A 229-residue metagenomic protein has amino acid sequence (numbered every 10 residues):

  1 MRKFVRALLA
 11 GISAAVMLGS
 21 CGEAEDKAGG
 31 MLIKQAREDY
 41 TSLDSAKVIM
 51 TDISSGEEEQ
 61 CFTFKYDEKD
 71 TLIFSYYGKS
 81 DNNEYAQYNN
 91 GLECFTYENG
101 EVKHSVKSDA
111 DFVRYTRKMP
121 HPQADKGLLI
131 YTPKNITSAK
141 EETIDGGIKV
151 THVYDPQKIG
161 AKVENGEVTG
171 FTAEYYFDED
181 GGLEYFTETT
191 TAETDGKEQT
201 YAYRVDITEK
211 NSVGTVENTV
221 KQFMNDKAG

Functional and structural regions predicted by a protein language model:
M1-L8: Bacterial N-terminal signal peptides that target proteins for export
I12-K69, G214-G229: N-terminal leader/targeting segments and the immediate start of mature chains
E25-G29, I33-Y40, N82-E84, D125-L129 (+3 more regions): Intrinsically disordered terminal and processing segments
Y40-A46, T63-F74, Q87-C94, I144-D145 (+2 more regions): Short, solvent-exposed coil/turn segments at beta-strand boundaries
T51-E57, K79-D81, N99-E101, T191-E193 (+1 more regions): Hydrophobic lipid-interacting interfaces of membrane-associated proteins
T63-Q123: An acidic-aromatic
K79-S80, G146-N225: Gly/Pro-enriched, hydrophobic low-complexity segments that function as extracytoplasmic propeptides/linkers
E98-N165: Flexible, processing/modification-adjacent segments and terminal tails in exported/periplasmic/extracellular proteins
